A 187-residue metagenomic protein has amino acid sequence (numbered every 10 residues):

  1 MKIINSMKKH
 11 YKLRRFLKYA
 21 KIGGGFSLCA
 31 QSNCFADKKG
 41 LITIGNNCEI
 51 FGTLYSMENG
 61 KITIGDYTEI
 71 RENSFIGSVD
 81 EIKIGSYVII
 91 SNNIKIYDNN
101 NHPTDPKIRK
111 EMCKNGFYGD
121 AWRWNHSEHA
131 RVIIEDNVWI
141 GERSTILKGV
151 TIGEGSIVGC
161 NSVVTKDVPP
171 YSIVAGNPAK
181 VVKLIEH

Functional and structural regions predicted by a protein language model:
M1-N115, G119, W124-N137, S144 (+3 more regions): Domain-scale signature associated with acetyltransferase and cell-envelope carbohydrate enzymes
W139, T145-L147, T165: Short Gly/Pro-enriched loop/turn and capping motifs at secondary-structure junctions
G149-T151: Active-site/ligand-binding-proximal alpha/beta "capping" segment
S156-I157, I173: Alpha-helix N-cap/helix-start motif at helix boundaries, enriched for small hydrophobics
I157-V163: A generic "structured core" feature
T165-Y171: Gly/Pro- and small hydrophobic-enriched strand-loop and loop-to-helix capping segments that sit at the rims
